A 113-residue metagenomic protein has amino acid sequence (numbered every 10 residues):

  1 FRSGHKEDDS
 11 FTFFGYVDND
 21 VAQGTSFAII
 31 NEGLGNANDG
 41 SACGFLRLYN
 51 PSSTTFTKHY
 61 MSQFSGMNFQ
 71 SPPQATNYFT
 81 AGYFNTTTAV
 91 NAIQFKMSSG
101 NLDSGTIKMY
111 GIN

Functional and structural regions predicted by a protein language model:
F1-N113: Surface-exposed molecular-recognition determinants
